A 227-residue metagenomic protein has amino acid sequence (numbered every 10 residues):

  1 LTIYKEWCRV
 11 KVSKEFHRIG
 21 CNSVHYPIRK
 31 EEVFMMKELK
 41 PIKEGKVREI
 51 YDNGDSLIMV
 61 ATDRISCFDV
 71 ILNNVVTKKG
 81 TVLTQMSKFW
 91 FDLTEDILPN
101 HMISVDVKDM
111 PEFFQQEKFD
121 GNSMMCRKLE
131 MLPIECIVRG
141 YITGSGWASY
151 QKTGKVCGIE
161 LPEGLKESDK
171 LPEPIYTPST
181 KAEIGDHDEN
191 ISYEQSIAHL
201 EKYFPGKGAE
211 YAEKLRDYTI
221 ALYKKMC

Functional and structural regions predicted by a protein language model:
T2, R9-K11, R18-E32: Short, positively charged and aromatic/hydrophobic N-terminal segments
Y4-K5, L129: Residue-level detector of transmembrane insertion/anchoring sites
E6-W7, G20, F89, G146: Residues in intrinsically disordered, low-complexity segments of regulatory proteins
I28, F91, I220-K224: Structural signal for well-ordered, non-membrane alpha-helices
F34-E183: Active-site loop/lid in soluble adenylation, ligation, and acyl-transfer enzymes
L171-P205: A short mid-domain helix/strand-loop element embedded in enzyme catalytic domains that forms or borders the active-site
K202-C227: A long amphipathic alpha-helix within ATP-dependent nucleotide-binding catalytic cores
